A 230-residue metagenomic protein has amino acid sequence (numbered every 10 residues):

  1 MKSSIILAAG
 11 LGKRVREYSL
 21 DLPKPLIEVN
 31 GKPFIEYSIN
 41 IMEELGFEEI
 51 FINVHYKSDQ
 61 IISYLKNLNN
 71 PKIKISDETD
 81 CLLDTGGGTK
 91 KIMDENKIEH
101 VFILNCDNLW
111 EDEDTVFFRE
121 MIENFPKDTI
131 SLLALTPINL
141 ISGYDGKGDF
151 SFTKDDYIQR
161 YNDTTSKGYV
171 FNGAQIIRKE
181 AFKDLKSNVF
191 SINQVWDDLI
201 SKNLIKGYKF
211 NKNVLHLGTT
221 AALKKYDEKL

Functional and structural regions predicted by a protein language model:
M1-L20, L45, L204: N-terminal nucleotide-binding beta1-loop-alpha1 segment
S3-I6, K32-N105, L109, D184-S187 (+1 more regions): Conserved N-terminal catalytic core of the sugar/cofactor nucleotidyltransferase
D21, L45, L68-N70, I98 (+3 more regions): Short, well-ordered coil/turn elements that cap or connect secondary structure elements
D21-E36: Short catalytic helix/loop segments, enriched in acidic residues and glycine and frequently bearing histidine
P25, K72-K74, L204-K206: Conserved beta-strand segments of alpha/beta enzyme cores
Y56, L132-D149: Short beta-strand-to-loop element that shapes/binds the nucleotide-sugar donor at the catalytic cleft/hinge
F102, L109, D114-P126, N139-S142 (+1 more regions): Catalytic-core segments of class I nucleotidyltransferases/pyrophosphorylases that form NMP-activated intermediates
